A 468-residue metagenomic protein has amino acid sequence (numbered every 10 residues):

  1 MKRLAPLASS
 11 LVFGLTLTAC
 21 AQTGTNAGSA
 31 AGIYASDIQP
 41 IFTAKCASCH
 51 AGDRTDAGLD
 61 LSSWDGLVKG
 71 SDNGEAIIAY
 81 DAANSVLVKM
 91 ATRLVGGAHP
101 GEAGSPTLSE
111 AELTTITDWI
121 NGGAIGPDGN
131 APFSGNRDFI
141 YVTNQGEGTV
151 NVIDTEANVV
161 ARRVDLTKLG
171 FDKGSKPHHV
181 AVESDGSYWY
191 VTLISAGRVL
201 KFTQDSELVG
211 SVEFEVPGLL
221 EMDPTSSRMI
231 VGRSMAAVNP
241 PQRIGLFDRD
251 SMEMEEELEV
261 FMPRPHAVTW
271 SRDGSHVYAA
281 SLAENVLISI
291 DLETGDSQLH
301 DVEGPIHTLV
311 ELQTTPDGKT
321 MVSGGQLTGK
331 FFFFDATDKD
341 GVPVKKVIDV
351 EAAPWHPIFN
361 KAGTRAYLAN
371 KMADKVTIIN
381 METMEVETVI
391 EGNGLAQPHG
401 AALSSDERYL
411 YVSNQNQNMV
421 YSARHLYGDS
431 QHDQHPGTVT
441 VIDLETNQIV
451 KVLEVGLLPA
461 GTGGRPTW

Functional and structural regions predicted by a protein language model:
M1-L4: Positively charged n-region of N-terminal signal peptides that target proteins for export
P6-S10, N26, V268: Intrinsic disorder/low-complexity segments
A8-A19: Bacterial N-terminal signal peptides
S10, P106-S109, V180, P357: Alpha-helical interaction segments
T16, I33-Y34, S63, I78 (+3 more regions): Short, solvent-exposed coil/turn linker segments
C20-F139: Aromatic- and Gly/Pro-enriched helix-to-coil junctions and flexible linker segments
T23, A124-W468: Predominantly soluble domains enriched in secretory-pathway, periplasmic, or organellar proteins
